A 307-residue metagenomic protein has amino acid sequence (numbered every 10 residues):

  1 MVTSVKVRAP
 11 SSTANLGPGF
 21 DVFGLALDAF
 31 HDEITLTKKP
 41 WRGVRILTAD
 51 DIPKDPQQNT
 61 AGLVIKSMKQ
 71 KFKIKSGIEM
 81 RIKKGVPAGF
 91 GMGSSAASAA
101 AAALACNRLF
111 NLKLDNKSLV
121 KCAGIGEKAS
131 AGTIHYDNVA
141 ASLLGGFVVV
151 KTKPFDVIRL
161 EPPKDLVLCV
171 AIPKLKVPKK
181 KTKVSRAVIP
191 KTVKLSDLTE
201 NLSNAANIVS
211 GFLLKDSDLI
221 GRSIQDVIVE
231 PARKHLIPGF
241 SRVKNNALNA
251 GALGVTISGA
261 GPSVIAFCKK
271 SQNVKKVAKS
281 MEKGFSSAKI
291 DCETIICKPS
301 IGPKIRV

Functional and structural regions predicted by a protein language model:
M1-F90, L104, R108-L114, G145 (+2 more regions): ATP-binding N-lobe of GHMP and related small-molecule kinases
R8-P10, A26, S142-L144, K151 (+2 more regions): Short beta-strand segments
S11, A29, I172-V177, V227-I228 (+2 more regions): Glycine-rich beta-alpha junction loops
T37, A141-K153, A266-K269, R306-V307: Short beta-strand-to-turn element immediately C-terminal to the catalytic PLP-Schiff-base lysine in fold type I
N59-K71, A205, V243-N245, S280-M281: Short, well-ordered amphipathic alpha-helical segments that serve as non-catalytic structural scaffolds within diverse
K75-P154: Gly/Ser-rich oxyanion-binding loop with an adjacent helix/lid that shapes the negatively charged ligand pocket
D165-N245, N249-A250: Acyltransferase
F212-V307: Glycine-rich, charge-dense phosphate/pyrophosphate-binding loop(s) and the adjacent flexible "lid"/catalytic subdomain
